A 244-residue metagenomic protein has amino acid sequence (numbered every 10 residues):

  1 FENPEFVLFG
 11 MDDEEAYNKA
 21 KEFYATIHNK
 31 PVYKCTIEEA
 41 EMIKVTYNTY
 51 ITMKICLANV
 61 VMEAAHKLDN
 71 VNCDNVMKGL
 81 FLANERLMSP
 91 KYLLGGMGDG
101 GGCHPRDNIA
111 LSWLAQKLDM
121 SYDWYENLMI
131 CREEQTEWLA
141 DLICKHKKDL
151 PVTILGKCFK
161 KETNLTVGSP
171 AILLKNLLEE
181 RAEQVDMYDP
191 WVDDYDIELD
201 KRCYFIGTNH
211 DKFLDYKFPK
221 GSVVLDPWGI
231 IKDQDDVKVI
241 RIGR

Functional and structural regions predicted by a protein language model:
F1-R244: Structural/interface elements that position substrates and couple domains in central-metabolism enzymes
